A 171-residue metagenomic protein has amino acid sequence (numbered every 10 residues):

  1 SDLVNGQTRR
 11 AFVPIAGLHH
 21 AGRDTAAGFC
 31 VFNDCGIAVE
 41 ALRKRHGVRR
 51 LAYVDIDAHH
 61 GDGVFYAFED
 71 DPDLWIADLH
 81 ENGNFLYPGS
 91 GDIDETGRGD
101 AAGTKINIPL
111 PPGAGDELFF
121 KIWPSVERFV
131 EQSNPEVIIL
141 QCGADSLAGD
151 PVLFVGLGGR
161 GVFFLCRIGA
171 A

Functional and structural regions predicted by a protein language model:
S1-V4: Conserved ATP-binding subdomain of kinase catalytic cores across diverse folds
T8-R10: ATP-dependent phospho-/nucleotidyl transfer catalytic cores
F12-A170: Conserved alpha-helical scaffold segments that buttress catalytic/binding sites
